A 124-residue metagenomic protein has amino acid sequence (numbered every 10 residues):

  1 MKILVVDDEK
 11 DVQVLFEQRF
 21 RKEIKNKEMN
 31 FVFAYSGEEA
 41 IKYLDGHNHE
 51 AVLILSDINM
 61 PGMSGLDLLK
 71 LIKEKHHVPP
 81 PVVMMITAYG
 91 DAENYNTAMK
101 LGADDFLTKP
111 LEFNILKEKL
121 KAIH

Functional and structural regions predicted by a protein language model:
D8, K109: A Lys-centered signature of the CheY-like receiver
K10-V32: Two-component/phosphorelay signaling modules centered on CheY-like receiver
F33-K42, G65: Helix N-cap/capping motif at the beta->alpha junctions
K42, L66-P79: Short amphipathic alpha-helix used as the core "switch/output" element in two-component signaling
M60: Receiver (REC) domain active-site loop signature in two-component systems and cognate sites in sensor histidine kinases
D67, P79, G90-D105: Alpha4 helix (beta4-alpha4-beta5 surface) of REC/receiver domains from two-component response regulators
M84-I86: Hydrophobic/aromatic residues positioned on beta-strands within the core alpha/beta folds
L111-L120: C-terminal output helix
